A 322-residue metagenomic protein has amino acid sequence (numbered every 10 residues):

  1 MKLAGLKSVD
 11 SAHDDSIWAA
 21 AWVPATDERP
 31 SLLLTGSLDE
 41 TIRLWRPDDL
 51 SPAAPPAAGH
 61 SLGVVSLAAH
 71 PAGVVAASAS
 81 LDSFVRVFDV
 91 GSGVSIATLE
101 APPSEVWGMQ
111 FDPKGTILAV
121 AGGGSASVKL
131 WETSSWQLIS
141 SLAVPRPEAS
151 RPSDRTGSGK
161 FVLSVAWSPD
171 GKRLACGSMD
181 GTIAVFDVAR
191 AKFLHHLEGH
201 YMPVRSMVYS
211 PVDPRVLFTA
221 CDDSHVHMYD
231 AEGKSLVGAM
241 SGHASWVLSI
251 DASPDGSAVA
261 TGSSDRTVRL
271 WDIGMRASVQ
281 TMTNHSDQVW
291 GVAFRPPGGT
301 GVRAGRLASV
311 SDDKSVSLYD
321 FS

Functional and structural regions predicted by a protein language model:
V9-I17, A57-V64, E100-V106, A143-V162 (+3 more regions): WD40/WD-repeat beta-propeller blade N-cap
S16, R29, G63, A72 (+14 more regions): WD40/WD-repeat beta-propeller blade-loop signature
A21-P30, A68-G73, Q110-T116, A121 (+4 more regions): Loop/turn segments within WD40 beta-propeller blades
G36-D39, A79-D82, A121-S125, G177-D180 (+3 more regions): Conserved strand-to-loop turn within each blade of WD40 beta-propeller repeats
I42-W45, V85-F88, V128-E132, I183-F186 (+3 more regions): WD40-repeat beta-propellers
P47-L50, V90-G93, T133-W136, V188-R190 (+3 more regions): Short loop/turn segments that connect beta-strands within beta-propeller blades
G291-S322: Blade-level signature of beta-propeller repeat domains, shared across WD40, Kelch, NHL, RCC1 and BNR/Asp-box propellers
